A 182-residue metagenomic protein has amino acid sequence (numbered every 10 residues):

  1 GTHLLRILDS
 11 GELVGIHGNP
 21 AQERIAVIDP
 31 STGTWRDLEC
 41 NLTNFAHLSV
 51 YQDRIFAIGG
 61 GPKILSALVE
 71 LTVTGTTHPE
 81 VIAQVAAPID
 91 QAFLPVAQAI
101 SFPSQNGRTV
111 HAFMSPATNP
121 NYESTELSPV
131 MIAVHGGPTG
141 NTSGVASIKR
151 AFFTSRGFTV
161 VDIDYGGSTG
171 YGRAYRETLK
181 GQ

Functional and structural regions predicted by a protein language model:
G1, A21, N44, I64: Beta-rich catalytic cores
T2-L5, N44-V50: Repeated scaffold domains used in trafficking and secretory/extracellular systems, primarily beta-propellers
R6-A21, D29, F56-P62, L71-V73: Beta-strand C-termini and the immediately following turn/loop, strongest in propeller blades
Q22-I25, A146: Beta-propeller blade termini and top-face loops
A26-D37, L71-G75, P79: Surface-exposed loop/turn elements that mediate protein-protein interactions on large endomembrane-trafficking
L38-L42: Surface loop/turn motifs at the tips and blade-to-blade linkers of beta-strand repeat domains
A46-Q182: Serine-hydrolase catalytic core recognition
